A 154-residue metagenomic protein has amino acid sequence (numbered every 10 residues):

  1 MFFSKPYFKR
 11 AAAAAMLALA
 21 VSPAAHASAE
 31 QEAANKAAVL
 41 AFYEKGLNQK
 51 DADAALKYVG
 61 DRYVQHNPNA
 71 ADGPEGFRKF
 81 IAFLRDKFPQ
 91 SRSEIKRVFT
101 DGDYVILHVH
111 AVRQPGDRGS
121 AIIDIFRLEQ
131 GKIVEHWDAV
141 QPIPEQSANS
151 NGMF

Functional and structural regions predicted by a protein language model:
M1, A15-L17, K45: Intrinsic-disorder/low-complexity peptide segments enriched for small residues
F2-A13: Bacterial N-terminal signal peptides that target proteins for export
K5-P6, V21-H26: N-terminal twin-arginine translocation
A11-S22: Bacterial N-terminal signal peptides
H26-F154: C-terminal and inter-domain tail/linker signature
